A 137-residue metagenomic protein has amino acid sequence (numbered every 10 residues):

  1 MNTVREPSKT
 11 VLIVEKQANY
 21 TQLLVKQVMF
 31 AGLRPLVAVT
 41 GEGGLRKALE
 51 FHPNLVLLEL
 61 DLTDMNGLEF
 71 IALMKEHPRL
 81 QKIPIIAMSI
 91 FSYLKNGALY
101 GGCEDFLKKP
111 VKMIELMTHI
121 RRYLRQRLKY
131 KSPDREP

Functional and structural regions predicted by a protein language model:
M1-K16, I114-P137: Non-catalytic signal-transmission and effector/linker regions of two-component phosphorelay proteins
A18-L36: Two-component/phosphorelay signaling modules centered on CheY-like receiver
V37, L62-M65: Residue-level signal for the "D+5" position in two-component response regulator receiver
T40-G43, N66-E69: Acidic catalytic/metal-coordinating carboxylates
F51-L62: Active-site beta3 strand of CheY-like receiver
T63, Q81, K109: The feature encodes the CheY-like receiver
E69, I90-K108, E115-T118, R122 (+1 more regions): Alpha4 helix (beta4-alpha4-beta5 surface) of REC/receiver domains from two-component response regulators
I86-M88: Hydrophobic/aromatic residues positioned on beta-strands within the core alpha/beta folds
